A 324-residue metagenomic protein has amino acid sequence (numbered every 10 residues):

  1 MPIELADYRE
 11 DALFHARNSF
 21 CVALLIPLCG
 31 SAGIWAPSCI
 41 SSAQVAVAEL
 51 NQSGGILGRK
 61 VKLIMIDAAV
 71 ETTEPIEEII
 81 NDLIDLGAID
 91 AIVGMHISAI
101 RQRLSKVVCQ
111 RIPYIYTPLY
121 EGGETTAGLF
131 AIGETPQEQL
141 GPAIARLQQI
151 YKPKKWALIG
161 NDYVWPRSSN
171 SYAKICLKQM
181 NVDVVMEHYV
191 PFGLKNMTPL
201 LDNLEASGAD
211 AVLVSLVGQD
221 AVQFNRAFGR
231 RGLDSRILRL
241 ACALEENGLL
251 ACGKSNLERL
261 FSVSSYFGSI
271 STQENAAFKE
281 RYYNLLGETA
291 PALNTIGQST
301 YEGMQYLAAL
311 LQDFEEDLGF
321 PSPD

Functional and structural regions predicted by a protein language model:
P2-E4, C39, I56-G122: Beta-alpha junction/loop-to-helix N-cap segments that form part of ligand/metal-binding clefts
Y8-S19, A23-Q44, A68, A292-G297: Extracytoplasmic "Venus flytrap"
S53-V70, T126-L129, L177-L194: Short beta-strand elements in bilobed, periplasmic/extracellular small-molecule ligand-binding domains
M65-T73, P118-L119, G133-L140, G160-S169 (+6 more regions): Hinge/beta->alpha junction and helix N-cap segments in small-molecule ligand-binding domains
L83-H96, I115-T117, A157-L158, G208-F224 (+2 more regions): Periplasmic-binding protein-like
D90-V185, R236-A241, N247-K254: Extracytoplasmic ligand/sensor domains, especially the bilobed periplasmic-binding protein
F228-Y301: Extracellular/periplasmic periplasmic-binding protein-like sensory domains
L285-G297, A308-D324: Segments of small-molecule ligand-sensing domains
